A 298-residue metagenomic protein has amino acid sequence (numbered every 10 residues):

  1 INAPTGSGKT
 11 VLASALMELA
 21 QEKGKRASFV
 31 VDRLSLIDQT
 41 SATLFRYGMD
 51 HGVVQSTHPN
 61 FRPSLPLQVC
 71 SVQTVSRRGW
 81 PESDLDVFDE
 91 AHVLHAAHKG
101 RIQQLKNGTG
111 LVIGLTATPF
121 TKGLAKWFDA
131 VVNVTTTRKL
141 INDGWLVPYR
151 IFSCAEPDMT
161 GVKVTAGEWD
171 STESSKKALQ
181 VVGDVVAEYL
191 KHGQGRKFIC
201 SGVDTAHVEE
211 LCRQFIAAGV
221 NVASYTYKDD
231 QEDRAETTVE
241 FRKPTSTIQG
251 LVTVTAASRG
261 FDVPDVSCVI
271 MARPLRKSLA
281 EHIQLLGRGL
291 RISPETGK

Functional and structural regions predicted by a protein language model:
I1-L16, S201: Walker A/P-loop
T10-L12, E18-R46, T121, T205: Conserved Walker A/P-loop ATP-binding site and its immediately adjacent core in helicase/helicase-like ATPase domains
D38, G52-P63, E209-E210, V220-T255: Conserved helicase ATPase core of P-loop NTP-dependent helicases/translocases
L44-G79: Inter-Walker segment of RecA-like/P-loop motor cores
L67-E90, L94-H98, T253-T255: Conserved RecA-like ASCE ATPase "motif II neighborhood" in helicase/translocase motors
Q73-S76, Y227-K298: Conserved RecA-like P-loop NTPase helicase motor core
V93-I151: Post-DEXD/H (motif II) to motif III coupling segment of the RecA-like Helicase ATP-binding lobe
V134-V203: Conserved interdomain linker/interface between the two RecA-like ATPase lobes of SF2 helicase motors
